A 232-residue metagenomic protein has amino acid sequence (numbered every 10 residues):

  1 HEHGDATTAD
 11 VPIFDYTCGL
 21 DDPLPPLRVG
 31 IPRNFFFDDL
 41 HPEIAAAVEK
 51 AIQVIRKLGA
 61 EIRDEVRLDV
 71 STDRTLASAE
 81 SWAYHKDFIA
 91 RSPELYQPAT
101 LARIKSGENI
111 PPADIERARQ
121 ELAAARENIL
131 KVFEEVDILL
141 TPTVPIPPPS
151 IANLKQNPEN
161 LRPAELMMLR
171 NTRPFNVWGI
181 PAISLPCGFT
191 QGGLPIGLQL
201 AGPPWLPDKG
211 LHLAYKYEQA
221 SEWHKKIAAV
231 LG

Functional and structural regions predicted by a protein language model:
H1-A46, D69, E127, A220-G232: A short helix-breaking turn/cap at a secondary-structure junction
A45-E49, A79-W82: Short, surface-exposed alpha-helical segments at coil->helix boundaries
V54, D87, I110-G232: Glycine-rich, small-residue loops and helix-cap segments that act as flexible hinges at active-site edges
L58: Conserved dinucleotide-binding and phosphotransfer motif residues
E61-V66: General small-molecule cofactor/ligand-binding pocket signal
T72-F88: Charged, often glycine-rich, active-site loop that binds/positions anionic groups
P93: A glycine- and small/hydrophobic-rich beta-loop-beta segment that serves as a flexible "lid/hinge" or phosphate-binding
P98-S106: Structural motif of enzymes handling amino- and sulfur-group chemistry
